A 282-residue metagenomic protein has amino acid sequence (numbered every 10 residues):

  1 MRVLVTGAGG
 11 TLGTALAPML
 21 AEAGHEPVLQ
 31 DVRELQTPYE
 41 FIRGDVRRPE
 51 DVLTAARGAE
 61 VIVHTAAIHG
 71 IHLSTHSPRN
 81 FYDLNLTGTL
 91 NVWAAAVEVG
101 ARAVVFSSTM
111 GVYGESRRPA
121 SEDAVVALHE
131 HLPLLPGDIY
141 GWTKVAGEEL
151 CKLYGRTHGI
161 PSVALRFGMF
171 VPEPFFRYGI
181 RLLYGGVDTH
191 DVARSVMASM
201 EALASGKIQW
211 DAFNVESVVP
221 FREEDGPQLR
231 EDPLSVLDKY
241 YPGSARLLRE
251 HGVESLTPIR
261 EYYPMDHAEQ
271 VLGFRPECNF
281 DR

Functional and structural regions predicted by a protein language model:
V3-A23: N-terminal Rossmann NAD(P)H-binding glycine-rich loop of SDR-like oxidoreductase domains
G44-L84: NAD(P)H-binding glycine-rich loop region in Rossmannoid oxidoreductase-like domains and their noncatalytic homologs
I62, H76-V105: NAD(P)-cofactor binding segment of oxidoreductase domains
D83, R118-S162: Catalytic helix-loop patch of NAD(P)-dependent Rossmann-fold dehydrogenases
N91-G137: Conserved Rossmann-fold NAD(P)-dependent oxidoreductase catalytic core, especially the SDR/UDP-sugar
S108, E148-E173, I208: Conserved beta-loop-beta element that borders a ligand/cofactor-binding pocket
V163-F167, Y178-E201: Substrate-positioning beta->alpha
S195-M265, Q270-V271: Mid/C-terminal beta-alpha module of Rossmann-like enzyme folds, strongest in SDR-family dehydrogenases/epimerases
